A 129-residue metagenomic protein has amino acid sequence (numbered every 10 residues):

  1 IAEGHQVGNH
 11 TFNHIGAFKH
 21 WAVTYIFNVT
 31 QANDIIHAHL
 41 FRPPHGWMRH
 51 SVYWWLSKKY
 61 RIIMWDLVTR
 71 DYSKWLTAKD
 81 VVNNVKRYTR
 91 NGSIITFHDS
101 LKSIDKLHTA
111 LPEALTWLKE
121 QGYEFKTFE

Functional and structural regions predicted by a protein language model:
I1-S103: Metal-dependent polysaccharide deacetylase catalytic core of the NodB/CE4 family, i.e., the active-site-bearing domain
K102-E129: C-terminal domain-boundary segment and adjacent tail
